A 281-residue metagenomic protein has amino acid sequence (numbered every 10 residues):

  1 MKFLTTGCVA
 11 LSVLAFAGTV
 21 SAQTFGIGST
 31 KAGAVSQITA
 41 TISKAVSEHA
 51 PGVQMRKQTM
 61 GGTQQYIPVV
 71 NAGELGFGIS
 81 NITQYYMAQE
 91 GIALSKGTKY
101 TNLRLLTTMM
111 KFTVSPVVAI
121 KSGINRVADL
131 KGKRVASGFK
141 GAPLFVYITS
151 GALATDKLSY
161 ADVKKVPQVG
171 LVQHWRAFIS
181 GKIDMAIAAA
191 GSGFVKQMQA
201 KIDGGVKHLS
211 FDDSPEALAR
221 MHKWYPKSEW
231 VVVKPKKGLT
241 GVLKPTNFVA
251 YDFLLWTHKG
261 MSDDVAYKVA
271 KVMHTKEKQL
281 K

Functional and structural regions predicted by a protein language model:
M1-T6: Positively charged n-region of N-terminal signal peptides that target proteins for export
G7-F16: Bacterial N-terminal signal peptides
F16-A22: Sec/Tat signal peptide C-region and signal peptidase I cleavage site
Q23-H49, V53-R56, F112-S180: Bilobed "Venus flytrap"/periplasmic-binding protein-like clamshell domains and structurally analogous long
T39-K44, R56-Y100, P116-V117, I124 (+3 more regions): Pocket-flanking alpha-helical
K96-M109, K237-T246: A structural signal for short loop-to-beta-strand junctions that line the ligand-binding cleft of periplasmic/secreted
K207-K268, H274: C-terminal lobe and pocket-closing loops of periplasmic/extracytoplasmic Venus-flytrap solute-binding proteins
H274-K281: Periplasmic-binding protein-like
